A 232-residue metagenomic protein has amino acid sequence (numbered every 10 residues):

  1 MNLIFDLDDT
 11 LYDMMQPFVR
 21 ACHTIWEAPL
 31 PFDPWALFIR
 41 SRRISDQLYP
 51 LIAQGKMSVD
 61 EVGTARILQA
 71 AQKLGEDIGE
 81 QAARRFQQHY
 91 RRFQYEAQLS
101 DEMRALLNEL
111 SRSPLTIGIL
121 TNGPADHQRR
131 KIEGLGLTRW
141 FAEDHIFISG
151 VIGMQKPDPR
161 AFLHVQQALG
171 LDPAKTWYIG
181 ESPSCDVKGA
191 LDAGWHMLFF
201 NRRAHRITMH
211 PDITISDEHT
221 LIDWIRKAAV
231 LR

Functional and structural regions predicted by a protein language model:
M1-D101, R112: N-terminal helical cap/lid subdomain that shapes the substrate entry/recognition surface in HAD-like hydrolases
L3, Q16, F32, N108 (+1 more regions): Asp-based, Mg2+/Mn2+-dependent phosphohydrolase catalytic module
R91, Y95, S113-L115, P124-H127 (+1 more regions): Conserved acidic, metal-coordinating active-site core of Asp-based, Mg2+-dependent phosphoryl-transfer enzymes
E102-L106: A short acidic, amphipathic alpha-helical/loop segment
G118: Conserved serine/cysteine hydrolase catalytic core
T121: Conserved phosphate-coupling serine/threonine residues in phosphotransfer and NTP-handling enzymes
